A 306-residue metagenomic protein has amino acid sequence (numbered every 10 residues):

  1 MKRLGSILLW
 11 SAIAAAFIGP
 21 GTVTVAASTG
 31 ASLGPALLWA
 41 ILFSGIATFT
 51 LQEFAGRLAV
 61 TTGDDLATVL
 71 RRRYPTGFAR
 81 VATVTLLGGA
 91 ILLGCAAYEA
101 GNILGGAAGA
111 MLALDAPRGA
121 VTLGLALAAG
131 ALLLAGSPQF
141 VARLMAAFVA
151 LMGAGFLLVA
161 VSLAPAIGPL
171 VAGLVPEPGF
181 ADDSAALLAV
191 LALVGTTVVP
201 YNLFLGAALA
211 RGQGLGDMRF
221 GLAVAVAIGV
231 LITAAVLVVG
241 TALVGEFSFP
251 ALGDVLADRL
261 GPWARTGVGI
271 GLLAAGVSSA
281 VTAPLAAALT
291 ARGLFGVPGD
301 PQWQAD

Functional and structural regions predicted by a protein language model:
M1-T24, A82, A189, G214-V224: Membrane-interface "cap" regions at the ends of multi-pass membrane proteins
W10, T85-G88, L112-L134, L151-G155 (+1 more regions): Transmembrane alpha-helical segments of multi-pass small-molecule transport proteins
I13, A40-P75, L87-L93: Juxtamembrane transmembrane-helix boundary signature
V25-G30, F204-I228, E246-G253: Hydrophobic, small-residue-rich membrane helices and short re-entrant helix-turn-helix hairpins that build
A26-S28, F54-A79, G245-R259, T290 (+1 more regions): Flexible loop linkers connecting adjacent transmembrane helices in multi-pass alpha-helical membrane transporters
F43-A55, D217-A242: Selective recognition of specific alpha-helical transmembrane segments in multi-pass small-molecule
V81-L114, G276-F295: Hydrophobic transmembrane alpha-helices that form the core helical bundles of multi-pass secondary transporters
A150-P178, L187-A208: Hydrophobic alpha-helical segments and their helix-loop junctions in multi-pass secondary transporters
